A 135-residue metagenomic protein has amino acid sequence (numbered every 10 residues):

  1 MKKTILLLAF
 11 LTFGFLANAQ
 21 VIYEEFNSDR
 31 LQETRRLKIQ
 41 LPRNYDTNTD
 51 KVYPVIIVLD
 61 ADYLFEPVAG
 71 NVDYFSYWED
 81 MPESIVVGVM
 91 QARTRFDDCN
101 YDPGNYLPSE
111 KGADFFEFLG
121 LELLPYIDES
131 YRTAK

Functional and structural regions predicted by a protein language model:
T4-L16: Sec-dependent N-terminal signal peptides
Q20-K135: Non-catalytic cap/lid and distal C-terminal segments of serine-dependent acyl enzymes
